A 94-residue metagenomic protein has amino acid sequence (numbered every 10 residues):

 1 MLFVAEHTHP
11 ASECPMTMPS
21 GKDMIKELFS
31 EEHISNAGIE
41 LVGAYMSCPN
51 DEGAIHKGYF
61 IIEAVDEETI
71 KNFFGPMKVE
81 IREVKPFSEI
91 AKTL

Functional and structural regions predicted by a protein language model:
M1-L94: Conserved, structured core segments of small domains
